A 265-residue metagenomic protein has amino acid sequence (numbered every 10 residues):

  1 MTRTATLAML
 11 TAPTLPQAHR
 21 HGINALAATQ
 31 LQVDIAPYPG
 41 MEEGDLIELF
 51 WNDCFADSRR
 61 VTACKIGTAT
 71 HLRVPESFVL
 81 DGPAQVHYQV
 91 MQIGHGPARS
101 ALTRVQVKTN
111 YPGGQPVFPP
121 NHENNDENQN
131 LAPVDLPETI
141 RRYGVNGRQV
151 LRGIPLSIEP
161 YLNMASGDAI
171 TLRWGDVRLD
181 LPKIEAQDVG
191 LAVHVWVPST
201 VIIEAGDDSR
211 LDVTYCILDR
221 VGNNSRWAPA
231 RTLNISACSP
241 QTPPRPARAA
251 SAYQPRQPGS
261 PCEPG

Functional and structural regions predicted by a protein language model:
M1-G265: Intrinsically disordered, low-complexity linker/tail regions enriched in polar/charged residues
